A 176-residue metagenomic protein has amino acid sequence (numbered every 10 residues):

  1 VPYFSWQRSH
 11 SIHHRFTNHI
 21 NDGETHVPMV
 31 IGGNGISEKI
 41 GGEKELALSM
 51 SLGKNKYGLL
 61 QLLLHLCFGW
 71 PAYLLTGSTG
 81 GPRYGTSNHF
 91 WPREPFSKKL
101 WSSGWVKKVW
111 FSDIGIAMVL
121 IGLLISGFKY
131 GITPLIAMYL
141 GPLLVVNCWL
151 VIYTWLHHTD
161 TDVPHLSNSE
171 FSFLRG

Functional and structural regions predicted by a protein language model:
P2-R8, I12, F16-L140: Non-catalytic, topology-defining segments of multipass membrane proteins
P2-W6, W70-P82, Y139-L174: Transmembrane alpha-helical segments that form the membrane-embedded catalytic/substrate-channel core of multi-pass
F96-K99, E170-G176: Active-site-proximal inter-transmembrane loops
